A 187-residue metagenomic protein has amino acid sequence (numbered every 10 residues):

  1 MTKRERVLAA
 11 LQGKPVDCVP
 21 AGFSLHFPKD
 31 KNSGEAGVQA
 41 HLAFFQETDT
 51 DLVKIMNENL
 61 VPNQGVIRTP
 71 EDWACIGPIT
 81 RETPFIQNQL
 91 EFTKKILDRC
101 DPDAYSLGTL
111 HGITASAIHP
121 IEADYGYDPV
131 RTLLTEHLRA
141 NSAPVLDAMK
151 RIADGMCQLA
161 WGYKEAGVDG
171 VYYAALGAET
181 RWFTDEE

Functional and structural regions predicted by a protein language model:
M1-A36, A40, D51-I55, R81-E187: Active-site loop segments of alpha/beta catalytic cores
L42-F44: N-terminal accessory beta-strand-rich subdomains and adjacent acidic, glycine-rich linkers that precede catalytic cores
Q46-Q64: Short N-terminal amphipathic alpha-helices
E58-I76: A short glycine/small-residue-enriched secondary-structure motif
